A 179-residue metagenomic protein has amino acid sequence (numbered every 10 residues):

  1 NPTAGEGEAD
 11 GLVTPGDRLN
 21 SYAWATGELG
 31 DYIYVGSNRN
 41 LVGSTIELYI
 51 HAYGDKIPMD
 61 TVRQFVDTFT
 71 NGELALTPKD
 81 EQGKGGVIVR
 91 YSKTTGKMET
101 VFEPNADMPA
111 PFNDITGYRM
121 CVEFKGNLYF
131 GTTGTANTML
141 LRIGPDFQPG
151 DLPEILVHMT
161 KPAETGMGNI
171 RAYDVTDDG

Functional and structural regions predicted by a protein language model:
N1-S21, E28, V42-R119, E123-G179: Trp- and S/T/G-rich repeat-edge/linker motifs of beta-rich repeat architectures
A25-G36: Conserved beta-strand->loop/alpha-helix structural units within folded catalytic cores of enzymes with alpha/beta
V35-N38, T132: Long compositionally biased, domain-poor regions of proteins
